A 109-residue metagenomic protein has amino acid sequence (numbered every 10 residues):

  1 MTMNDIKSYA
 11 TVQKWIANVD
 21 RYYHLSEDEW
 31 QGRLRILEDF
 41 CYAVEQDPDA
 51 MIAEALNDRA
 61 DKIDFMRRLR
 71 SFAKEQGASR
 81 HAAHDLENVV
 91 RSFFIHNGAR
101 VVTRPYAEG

Functional and structural regions predicted by a protein language model:
M1-M3, R59, F93, G109: Intrinsic low-complexity, intrinsically disordered segments enriched in polar/basic residues
T2-S26: Short terminal alpha-helical segments
Y9, Q13, D58-R59, P105: Polar helix-capping/helix-linker motif
Y23-V101: Non-catalytic DNA-binding core/recognition domains of DNA-processing enzymes
V101-G109: Flexible interdomain linker/hinge and immediately adjacent N-terminus of the catalytic tyrosine-recombinase domain
